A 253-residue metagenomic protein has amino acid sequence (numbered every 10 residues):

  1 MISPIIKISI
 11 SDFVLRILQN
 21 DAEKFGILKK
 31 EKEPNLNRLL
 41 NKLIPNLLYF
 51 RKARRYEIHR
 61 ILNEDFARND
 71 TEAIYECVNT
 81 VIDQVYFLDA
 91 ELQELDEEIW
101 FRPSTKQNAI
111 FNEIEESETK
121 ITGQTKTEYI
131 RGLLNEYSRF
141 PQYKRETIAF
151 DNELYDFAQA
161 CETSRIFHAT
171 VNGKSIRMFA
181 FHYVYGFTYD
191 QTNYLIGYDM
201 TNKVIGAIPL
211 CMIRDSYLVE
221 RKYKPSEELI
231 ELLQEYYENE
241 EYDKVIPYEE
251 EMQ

Functional and structural regions predicted by a protein language model:
M1-A22, R60-N108: Short Lys/Arg-rich basic patches
M1-N20, E33, N41, P225 (+1 more regions): Hydrophobic, helix-prone linear segments
D12-R38, K42, N46, T105-E128: Surface-exposed, Lys/Arg-rich phosphate-binding patches that contact polyanionic backbones
I27, I61-R68, Y242-V245, E249-E251: Compositionally biased terminal segments of proteins
K30-R60, T122-T147: Short, basic amphipathic alpha-helical segments that act as recognition/interaction helices in nucleic-acid-binding
L47-L88, E116, S138-H168: Short, positively charged interaction helices/loops
I74-S117, G123, Q159-Y189, Y194 (+1 more regions): Helix-turn-helix/homeodomain-like alpha-helical modules used for DNA recognition and transcription-factor dimerization
E136-M252: Core beta-strand-centered patch of the WYL/Sm-like small regulatory domain
